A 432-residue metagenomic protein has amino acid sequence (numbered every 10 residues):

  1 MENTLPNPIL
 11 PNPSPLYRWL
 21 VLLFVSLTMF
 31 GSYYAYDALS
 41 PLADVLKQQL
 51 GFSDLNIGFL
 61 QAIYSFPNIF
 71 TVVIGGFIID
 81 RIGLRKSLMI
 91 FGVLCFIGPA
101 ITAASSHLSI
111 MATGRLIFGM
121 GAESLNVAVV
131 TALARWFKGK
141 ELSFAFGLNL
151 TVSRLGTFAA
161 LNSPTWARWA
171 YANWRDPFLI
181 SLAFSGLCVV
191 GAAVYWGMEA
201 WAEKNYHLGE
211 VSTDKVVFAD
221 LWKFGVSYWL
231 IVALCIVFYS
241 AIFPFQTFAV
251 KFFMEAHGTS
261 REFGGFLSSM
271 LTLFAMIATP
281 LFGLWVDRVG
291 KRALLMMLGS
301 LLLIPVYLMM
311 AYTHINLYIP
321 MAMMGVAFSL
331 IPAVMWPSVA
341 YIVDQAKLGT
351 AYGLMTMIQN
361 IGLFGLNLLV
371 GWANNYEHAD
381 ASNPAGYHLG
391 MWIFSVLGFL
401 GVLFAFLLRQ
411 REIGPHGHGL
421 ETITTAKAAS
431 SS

Functional and structural regions predicted by a protein language model:
L5-P15, E199-I231, I423-S432: Juxtamembrane intracellular "pre-TM" segments in multi-pass secondary transporters
L39-P41, G225-P280, L366-N367: Extracytoplasmic gate region of multi-pass secondary transporters
G51, G83, A104-I110, G121 (+4 more regions): Helix-breaking motifs and short loop linkers at transmembrane-helix boundaries and internal kinks in secondary membrane
F70-S109: Conserved MFS/SLC helix-loop-helix module at the cytosolic interface between two early adjacent transmembrane helices
T71-G83, A278-K291, N374-N375: Helix-to-loop junctions at the C-terminal end of transmembrane segments in multipass secondary transporters
L108, G114-S153: Cytoplasmic helix-loop-helix junction between adjacent transmembrane helices in 12-TM secondary transporters
L148-A200: Helix-loop-helix hairpin linking two adjacent transmembrane segments in secondary transporters
R292-S338: C-terminal transmembrane helical hairpin of 12-TM major facilitator-type secondary transporters
